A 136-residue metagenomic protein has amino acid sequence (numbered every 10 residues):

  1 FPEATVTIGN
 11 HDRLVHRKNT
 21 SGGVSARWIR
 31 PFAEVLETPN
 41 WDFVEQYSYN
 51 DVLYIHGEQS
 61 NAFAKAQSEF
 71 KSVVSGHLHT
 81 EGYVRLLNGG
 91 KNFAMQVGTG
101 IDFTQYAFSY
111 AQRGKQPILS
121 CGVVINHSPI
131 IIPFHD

Functional and structural regions predicted by a protein language model:
F1-T38: Core catalytic region of metal-dependent phosphoesterases/phosphodiesterases, especially metallo-beta-lactamase-like
P2-A4, E45, N50, S120: Generic beta-strand structural signal
T5-H11, D42-E45, I132-H135: Acidic carboxylate-rich catalytic motifs and surrounding loops in phosphoryl-/glycosyl-chemistry enzymes
V6, T38-N40, E45, E69 (+1 more regions): Residue-level signal for the start and early helices of compact helical domains
I29-W41, A107-Q116: Short, solvent-exposed secondary-structure boundary motifs
A33-Y49, E58-N61: Short acidic low-complexity segments
N50-P133: Conserved beta-sheet core of the metallophosphoesterase superfamily
